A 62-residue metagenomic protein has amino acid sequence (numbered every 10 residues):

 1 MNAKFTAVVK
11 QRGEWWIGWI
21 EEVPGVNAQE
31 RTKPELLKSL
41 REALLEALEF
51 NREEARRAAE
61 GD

Functional and structural regions predicted by a protein language model:
M1-V8, R12, P34-D62: Short, charged, surface-exposed hinge/linker loops at domain edges that act as mobile lids or interdomain connectors
F5, W16, V26-A28: Structural detector for hydrophobic anchor residues on beta-strands
V9-E21: Short aromatic-glycine-(Arg/Gly/Cys) micro-motifs in beta-strand/loop hairpins
W19, Q29, A47: Residues that scaffold the ATP/ADP-binding catalytic core of kinase and kinase-like folds
I20-V23, R41: ATP/adenylate-binding site constellation spanning eukaryotic-like Ser/Thr protein kinases, ABC-transporter
P24-P34: A short, exposed loop/beta-hairpin motif centered on an aromatic-Gly-Thr core
